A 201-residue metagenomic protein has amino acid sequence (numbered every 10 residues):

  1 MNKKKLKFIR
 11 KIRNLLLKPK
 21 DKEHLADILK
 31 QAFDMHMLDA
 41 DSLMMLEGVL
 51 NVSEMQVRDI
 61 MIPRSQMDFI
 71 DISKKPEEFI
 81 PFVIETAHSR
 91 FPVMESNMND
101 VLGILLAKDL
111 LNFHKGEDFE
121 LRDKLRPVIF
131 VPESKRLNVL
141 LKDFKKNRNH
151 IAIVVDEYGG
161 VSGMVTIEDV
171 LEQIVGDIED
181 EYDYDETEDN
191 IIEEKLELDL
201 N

Functional and structural regions predicted by a protein language model:
M1-N201: Cytosolic regulatory modules rich in charged/polar residues
